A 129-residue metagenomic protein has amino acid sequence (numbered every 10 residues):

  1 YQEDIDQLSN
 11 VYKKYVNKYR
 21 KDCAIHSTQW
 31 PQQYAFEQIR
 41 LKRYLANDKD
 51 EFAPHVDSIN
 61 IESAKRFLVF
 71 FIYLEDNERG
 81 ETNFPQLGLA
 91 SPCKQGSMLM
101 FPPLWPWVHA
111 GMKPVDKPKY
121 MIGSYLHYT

Functional and structural regions predicted by a protein language model:
Y1-M98, P106-T129: Fe(II)/2-oxoglutarate oxygenase catalytic core
